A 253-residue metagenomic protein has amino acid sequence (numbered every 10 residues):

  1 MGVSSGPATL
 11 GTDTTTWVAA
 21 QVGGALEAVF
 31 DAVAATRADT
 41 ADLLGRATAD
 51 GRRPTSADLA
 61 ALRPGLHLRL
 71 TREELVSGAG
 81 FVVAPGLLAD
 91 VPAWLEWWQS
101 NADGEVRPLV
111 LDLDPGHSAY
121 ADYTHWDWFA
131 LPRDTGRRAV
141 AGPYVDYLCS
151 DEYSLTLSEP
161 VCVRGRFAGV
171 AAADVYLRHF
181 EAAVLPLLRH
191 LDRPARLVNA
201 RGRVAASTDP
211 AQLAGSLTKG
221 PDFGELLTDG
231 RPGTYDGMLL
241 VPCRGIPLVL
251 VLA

Functional and structural regions predicted by a protein language model:
M1-P54, Y153-S154: Juxtamembrane extracytoplasmic/periplasmic/luminal helical "stalk" adjacent to the first N-terminal
T15, A19, F30, A34 (+3 more regions): Short amphipathic alpha-helical segments
E74-T135, A206-A211: Extracellular/periplasmic ligand-sensing ectodomains of membrane signal-transduction proteins
G86-L87, R164, A195-A205, P210: Short, glycine-anchored, charge-dense loop/turn motifs used at functional sites
T124-C149, L177-L188: Short, basic/aromatic recognition patches
S150-V184, L250-A253: Conserved beta-strands of PAS-like sensory domains
V175-A205: Solvent-exposed, extracytoplasmic
A211-Q212, K219-A253: Extracellular/periplasmic juxtamembrane segments that couple receptor/chemosensory ectodomains to their
